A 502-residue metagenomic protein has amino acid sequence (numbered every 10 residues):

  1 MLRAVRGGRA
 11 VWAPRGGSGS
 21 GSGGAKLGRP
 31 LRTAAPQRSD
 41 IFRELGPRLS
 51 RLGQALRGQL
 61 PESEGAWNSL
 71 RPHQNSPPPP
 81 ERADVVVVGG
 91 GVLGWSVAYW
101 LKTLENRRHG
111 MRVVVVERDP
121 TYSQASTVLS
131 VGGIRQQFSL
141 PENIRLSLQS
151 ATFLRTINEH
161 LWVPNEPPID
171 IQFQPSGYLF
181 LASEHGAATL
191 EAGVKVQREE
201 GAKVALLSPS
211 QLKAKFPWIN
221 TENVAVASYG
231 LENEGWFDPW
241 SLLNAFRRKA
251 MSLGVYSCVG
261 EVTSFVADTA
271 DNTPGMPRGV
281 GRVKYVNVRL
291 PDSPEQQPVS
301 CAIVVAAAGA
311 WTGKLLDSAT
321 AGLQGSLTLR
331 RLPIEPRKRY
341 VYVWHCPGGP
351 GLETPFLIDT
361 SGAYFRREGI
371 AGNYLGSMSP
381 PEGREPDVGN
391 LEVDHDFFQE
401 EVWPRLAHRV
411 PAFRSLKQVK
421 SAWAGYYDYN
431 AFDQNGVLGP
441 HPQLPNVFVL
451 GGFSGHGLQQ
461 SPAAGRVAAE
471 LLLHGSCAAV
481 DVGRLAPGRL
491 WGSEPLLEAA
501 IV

Functional and structural regions predicted by a protein language model:
L2-V85, W100-M111: Extreme N-terminal leader/targeting segments of oxidoreductases
K102-T127: Glycine-rich FAD pyrophosphate-binding loop
V131-K215, G362-Y364: Dinucleotide-binding Rossmann-like beta1-alpha1 core, especially the glycine-rich loop that anchors the ADP
P141, R145-L148, F180-T189, Y229-M251 (+3 more regions): Short beta-strand to alpha-helix junction loop
P209-Q211, C258-K284: A conserved short coil-to-beta-strand element within the FAD-binding core of flavoproteins
R289-T354, H395: Central helical "cap/lid" subdomain
R331-P333, C346-N446: Active-site lid/adjacent beta-loop-alpha segment flanking the redox-cofactor pocket in flavoenzymes
P404-V502: C-terminal catalytic lobe of FAD-dependent flavoproteins
